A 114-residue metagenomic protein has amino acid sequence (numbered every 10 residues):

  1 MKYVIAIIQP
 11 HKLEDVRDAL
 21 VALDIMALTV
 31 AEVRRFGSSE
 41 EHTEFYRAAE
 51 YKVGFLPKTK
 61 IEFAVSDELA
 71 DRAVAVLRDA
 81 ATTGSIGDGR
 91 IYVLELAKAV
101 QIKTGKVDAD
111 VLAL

Functional and structural regions predicted by a protein language model:
M1-L114: Positively charged, small/polar-rich N-terminal and surface patches that mediate targeting and assembly and bind
